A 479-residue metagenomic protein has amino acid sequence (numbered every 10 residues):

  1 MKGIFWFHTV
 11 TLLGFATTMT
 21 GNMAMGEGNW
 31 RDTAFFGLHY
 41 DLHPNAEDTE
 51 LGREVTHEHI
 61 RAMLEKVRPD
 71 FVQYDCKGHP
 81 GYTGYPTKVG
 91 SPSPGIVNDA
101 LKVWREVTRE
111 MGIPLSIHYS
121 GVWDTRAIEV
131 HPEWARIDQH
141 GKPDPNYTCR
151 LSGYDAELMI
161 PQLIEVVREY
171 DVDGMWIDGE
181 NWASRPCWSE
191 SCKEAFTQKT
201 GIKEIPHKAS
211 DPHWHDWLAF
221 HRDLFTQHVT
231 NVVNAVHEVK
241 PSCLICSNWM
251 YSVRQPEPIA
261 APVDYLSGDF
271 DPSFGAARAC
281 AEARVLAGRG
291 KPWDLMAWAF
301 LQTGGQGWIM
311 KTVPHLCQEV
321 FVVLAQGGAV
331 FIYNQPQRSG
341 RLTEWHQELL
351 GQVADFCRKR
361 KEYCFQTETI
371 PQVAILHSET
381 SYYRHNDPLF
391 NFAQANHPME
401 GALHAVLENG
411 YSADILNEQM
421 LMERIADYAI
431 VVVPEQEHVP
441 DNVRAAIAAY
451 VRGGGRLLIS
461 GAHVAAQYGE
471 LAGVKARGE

Functional and structural regions predicted by a protein language model:
M1-I4: N-terminal secretory signal peptides that target proteins for export/translocation
W6-T20: Bacterial N-terminal signal peptides
E27, D32-T33, M63, F71 (+7 more regions): Carbohydrate-binding surfaces of carbohydrate-active enzymes
E27-Y82, I113: N-terminal structural segment of carbohydrate-active enzymes
D41-H43, Q73-P80, Y119-R126, W176-C187 (+4 more regions): Short, solvent-exposed turn/loop segments enriched in Gly/Ser/Thr/Pro and often Arg
H43-T56, P145-L158, G304-V313: Active-site mouth loops of central-metabolism enzymes
E65-A100, W123-N146, Y170, S184-C192 (+3 more regions): Aromatic-lined carbohydrate-binding/catalytic grooves of carbohydrate-active enzymes
I117-Y170, G179, C187, G201-L218 (+1 more regions): Active-site-adjacent "subsite" loops/lids of carbohydrate-active enzymes
